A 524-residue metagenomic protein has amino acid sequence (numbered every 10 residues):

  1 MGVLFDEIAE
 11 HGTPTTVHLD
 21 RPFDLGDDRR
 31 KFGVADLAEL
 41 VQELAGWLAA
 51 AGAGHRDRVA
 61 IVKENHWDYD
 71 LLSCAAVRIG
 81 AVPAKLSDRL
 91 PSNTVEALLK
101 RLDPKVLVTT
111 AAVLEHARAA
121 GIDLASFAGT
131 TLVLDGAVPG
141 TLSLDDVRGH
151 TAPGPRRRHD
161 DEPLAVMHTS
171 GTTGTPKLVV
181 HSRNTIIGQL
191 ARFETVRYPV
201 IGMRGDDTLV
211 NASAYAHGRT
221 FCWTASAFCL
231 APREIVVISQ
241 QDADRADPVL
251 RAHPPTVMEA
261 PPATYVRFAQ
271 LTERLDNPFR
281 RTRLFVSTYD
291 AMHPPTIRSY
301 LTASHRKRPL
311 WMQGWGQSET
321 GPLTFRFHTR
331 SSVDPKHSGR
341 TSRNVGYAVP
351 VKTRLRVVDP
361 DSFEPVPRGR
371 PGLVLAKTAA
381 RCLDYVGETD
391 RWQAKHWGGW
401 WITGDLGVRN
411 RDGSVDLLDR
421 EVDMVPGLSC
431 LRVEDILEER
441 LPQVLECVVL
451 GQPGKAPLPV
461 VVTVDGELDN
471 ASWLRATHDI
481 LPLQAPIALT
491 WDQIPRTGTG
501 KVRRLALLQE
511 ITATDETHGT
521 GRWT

Functional and structural regions predicted by a protein language model:
T13-T15, H150-H168, G174-T175, V200-T208: Conserved pre-ATP/AMP-binding loop-to-beta segment of ANL
K31-A35, L164-A191: Conserved AMP-binding A3 loop
A45-N93, N211-A214: Conserved AMP-binding/adenylate-forming
I187-T208, A216-V257, L271-T272: Conserved AMP-binding/adenylation subdomain of ANL enzymes
T256-E259, L271-R340, R354: Gly/Ser/Thr-rich phosphate-binding loop
M258, T378, D384, G404-L483: AMP-binding/adenylate-forming catalytic core of the ANL superfamily
N344-K352, S362-A394, S414, G427-L428: Conserved ATP/PPi-binding loop(s) of AMP-dependent carboxylate-activating enzymes
V448-L450, V460, S472-T524: Conserved C-terminal "lid"/linker of ANL adenylate-forming enzymes
